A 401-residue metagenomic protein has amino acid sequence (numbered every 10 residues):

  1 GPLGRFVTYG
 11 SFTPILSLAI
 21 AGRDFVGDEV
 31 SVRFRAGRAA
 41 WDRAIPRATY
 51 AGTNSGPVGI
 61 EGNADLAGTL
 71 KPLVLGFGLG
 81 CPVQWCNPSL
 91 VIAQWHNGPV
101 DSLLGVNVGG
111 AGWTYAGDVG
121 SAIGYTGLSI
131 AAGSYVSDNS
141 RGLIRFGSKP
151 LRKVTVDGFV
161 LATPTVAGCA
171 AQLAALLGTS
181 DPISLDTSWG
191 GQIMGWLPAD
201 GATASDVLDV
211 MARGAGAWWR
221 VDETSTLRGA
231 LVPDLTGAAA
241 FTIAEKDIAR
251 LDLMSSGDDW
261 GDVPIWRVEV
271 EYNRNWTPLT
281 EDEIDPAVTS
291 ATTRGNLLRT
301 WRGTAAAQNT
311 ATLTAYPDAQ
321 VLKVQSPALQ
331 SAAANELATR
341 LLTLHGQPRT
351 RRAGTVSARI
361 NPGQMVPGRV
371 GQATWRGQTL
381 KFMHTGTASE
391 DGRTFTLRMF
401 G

Functional and structural regions predicted by a protein language model:
G1-F12, D24-G109, V154-G401: C-terminal extracytoplasmic interaction modules
V108-G178: Surface-exposed interaction regions enriched in Ser/Thr/Asp/Glu that occur as long low-complexity tracts or repetitive
